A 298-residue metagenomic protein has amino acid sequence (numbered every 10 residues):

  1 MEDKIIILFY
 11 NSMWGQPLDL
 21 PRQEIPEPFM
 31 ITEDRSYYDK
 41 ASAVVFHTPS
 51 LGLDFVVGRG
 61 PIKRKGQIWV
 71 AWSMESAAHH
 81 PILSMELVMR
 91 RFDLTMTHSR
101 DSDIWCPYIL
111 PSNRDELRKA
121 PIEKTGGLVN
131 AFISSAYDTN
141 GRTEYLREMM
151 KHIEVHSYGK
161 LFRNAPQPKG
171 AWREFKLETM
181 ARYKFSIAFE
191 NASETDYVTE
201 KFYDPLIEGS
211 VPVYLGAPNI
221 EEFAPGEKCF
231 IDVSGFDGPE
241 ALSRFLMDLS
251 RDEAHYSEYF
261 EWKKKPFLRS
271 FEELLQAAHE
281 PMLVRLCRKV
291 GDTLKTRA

Functional and structural regions predicted by a protein language model:
M1-W72, L83-S157, L161-A298: Pol beta-like nucleotidyltransferase catalytic core
E75-A78: Catalytic toxin/effector domains delivered as secreted proteins or via bacterial secretion systems
